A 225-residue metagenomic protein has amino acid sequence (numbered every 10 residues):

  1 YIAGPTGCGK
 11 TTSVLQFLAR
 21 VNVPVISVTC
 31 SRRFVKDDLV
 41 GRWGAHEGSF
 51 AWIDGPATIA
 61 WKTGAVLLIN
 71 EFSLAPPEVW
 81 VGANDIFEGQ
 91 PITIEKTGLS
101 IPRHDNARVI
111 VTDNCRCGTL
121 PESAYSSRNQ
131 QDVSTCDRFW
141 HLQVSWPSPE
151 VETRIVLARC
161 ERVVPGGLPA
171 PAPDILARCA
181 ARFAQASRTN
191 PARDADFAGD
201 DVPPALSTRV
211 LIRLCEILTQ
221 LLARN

Functional and structural regions predicted by a protein language model:
Y1-D174: AAA+ P-loop NTPase catalytic core and its hallmark functional loops
S148-P149, T153-R224: Conserved AAA+ ATPase small/helical "lid" subdomain
